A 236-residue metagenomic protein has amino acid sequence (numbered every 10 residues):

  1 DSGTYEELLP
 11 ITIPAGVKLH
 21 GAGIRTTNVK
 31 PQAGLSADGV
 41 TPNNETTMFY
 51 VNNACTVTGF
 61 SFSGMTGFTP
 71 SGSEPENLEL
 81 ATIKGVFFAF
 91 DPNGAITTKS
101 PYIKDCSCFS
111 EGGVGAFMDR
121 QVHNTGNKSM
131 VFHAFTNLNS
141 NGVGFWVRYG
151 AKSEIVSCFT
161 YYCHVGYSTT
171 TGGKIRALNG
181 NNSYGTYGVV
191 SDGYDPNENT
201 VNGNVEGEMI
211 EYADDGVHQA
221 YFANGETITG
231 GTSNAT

Functional and structural regions predicted by a protein language model:
T4-H20, N28-G59, S63-I96: Extracellular beta-strand-rich solenoid/capping regions of secreted or surface-exposed proteins that bind or remodel
Y5-P14, K18-L19, T47-V51, F87-I96 (+7 more regions): Short, T/G/N/S-enriched strand-turn elements that build extracellular solenoid repeat scaffolds
K18-G21, T56-G59, I96-D105, N124-A134 (+4 more regions): All-beta strand scaffolds that present successive hydrophobic residues in beta-strands
R25, G112, A151, C163 (+1 more regions): A generic "binding-loop/recognition-motif" signal
R25-K30, N234-T236: Surface-exposed loop/edge segments in extracytoplasmic proteins
F49, S71, P75, E79-L80 (+1 more regions): Autoprocessing Asn-cyclization modules and mimics
T56-G150: Right-handed parallel beta-helix
G185: Contiguous, function-dense segments enriched for cysteine-driven chemistry and partner/ligand-binding capacity
